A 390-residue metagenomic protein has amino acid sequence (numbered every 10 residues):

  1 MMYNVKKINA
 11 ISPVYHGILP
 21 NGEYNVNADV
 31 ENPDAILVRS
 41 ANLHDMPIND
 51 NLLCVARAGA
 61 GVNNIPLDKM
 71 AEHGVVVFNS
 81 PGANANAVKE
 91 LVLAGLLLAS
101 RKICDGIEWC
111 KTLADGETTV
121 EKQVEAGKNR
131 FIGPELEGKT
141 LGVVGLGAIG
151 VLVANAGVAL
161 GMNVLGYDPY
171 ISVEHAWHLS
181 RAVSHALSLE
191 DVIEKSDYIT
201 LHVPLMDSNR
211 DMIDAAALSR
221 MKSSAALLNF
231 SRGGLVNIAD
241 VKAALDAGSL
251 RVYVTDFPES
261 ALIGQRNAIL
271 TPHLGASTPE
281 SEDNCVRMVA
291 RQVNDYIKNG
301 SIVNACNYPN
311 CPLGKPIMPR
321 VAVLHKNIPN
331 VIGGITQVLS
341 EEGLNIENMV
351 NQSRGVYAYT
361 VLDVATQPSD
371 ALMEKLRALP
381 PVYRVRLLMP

Functional and structural regions predicted by a protein language model:
M1-S80, E194, D214-A216, E342 (+2 more regions): An N-terminal-biased, well-structured beta-alpha scaffold segment characteristic of Rossmann-like dinucleotide-binding
A41-M46, L165, P169-L262, S277: Rossmann-like adenosine-cofactor binding region
P81-T140, N304-C306: Phosphate-binding beta-alpha-beta segment of Rossmann-like dinucleotide-binding domains, i.e., the NAD(P)
K89-E108, N155-M162, R287-S301, T336-S340 (+1 more regions): Oxidoreductase and adenylate-handling cofactor-binding alpha/beta cores
L146-G147: Glycine-rich Rossmann-fold phosphate-binding loop(s) that bind the pyrophosphate of adenine dinucleotide cofactors
G150-V151: N-terminal Rossmann-fold NAD(P) dinucleotide-binding loop
S219, S223-K315, L324, E342 (+3 more regions): Rossmann-like dinucleotide-binding domain for NAD(H)/NADP(H)
N307-P390: A conserved regulatory-domain signal marking ACT and ACT-like small-molecule sensing domains and adjacent regulatory
